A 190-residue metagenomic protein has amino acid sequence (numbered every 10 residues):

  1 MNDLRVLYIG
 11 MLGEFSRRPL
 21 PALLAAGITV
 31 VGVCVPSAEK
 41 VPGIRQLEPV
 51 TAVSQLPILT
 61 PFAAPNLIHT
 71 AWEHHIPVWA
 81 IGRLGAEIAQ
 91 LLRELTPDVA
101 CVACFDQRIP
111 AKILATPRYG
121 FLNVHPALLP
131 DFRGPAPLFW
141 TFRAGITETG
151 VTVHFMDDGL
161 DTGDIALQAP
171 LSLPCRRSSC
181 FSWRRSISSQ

Functional and structural regions predicted by a protein language model:
M1-Q190: One-carbon transfer enzymes
